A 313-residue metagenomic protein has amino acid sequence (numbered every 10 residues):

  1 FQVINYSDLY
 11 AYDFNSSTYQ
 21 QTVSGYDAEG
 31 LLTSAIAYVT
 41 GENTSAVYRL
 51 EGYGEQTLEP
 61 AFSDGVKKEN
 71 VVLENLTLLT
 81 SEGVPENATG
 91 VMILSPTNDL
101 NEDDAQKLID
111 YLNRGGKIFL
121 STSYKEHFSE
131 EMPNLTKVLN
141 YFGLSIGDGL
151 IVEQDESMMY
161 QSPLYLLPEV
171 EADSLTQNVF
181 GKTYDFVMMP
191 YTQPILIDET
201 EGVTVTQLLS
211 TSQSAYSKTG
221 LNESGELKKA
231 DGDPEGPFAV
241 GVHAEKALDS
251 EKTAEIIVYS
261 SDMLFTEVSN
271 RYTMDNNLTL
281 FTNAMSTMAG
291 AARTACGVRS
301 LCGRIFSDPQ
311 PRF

Functional and structural regions predicted by a protein language model:
F1-F313: Short, surface-exposed patches at the edges or C-terminal ends of soluble domains, predominantly
